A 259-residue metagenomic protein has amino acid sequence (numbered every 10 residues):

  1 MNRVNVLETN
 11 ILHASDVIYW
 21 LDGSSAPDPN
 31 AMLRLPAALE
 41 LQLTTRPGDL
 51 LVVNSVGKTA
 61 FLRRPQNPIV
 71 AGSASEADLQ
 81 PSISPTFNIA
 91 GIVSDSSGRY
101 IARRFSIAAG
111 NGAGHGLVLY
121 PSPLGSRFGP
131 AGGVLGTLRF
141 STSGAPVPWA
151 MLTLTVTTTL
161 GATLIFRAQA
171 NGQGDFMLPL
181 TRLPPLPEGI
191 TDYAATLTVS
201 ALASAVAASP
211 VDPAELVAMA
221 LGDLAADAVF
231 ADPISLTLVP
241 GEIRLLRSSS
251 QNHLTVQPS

Functional and structural regions predicted by a protein language model:
M1-P27, S106-G133, T137-P146, L238-S259: Beta-strand-rich domain onsets/edges
A26-R46, T142-L160: Short, ordered, surface-exposed loop/turn motifs in non-cytosolic proteins
A37, Q42-L43, L51-V53, I89-G91 (+1 more regions): Extended non-globular interaction regions in eukaryotic gene-expression and organellar proteins
E40-A74, L160-L180: Short, acidic Ser/Thr/Gly-rich low-complexity loop/linker segments typical of extracellular and cell-surface proteins
P81-D95, L186-A208: A short, solvent-exposed beta-strand micro-motif common in secreted/extracellular proteins
S96-N111, V206-A220: Edge beta-strands of extracellular beta-sandwich domains
L124-L202: Long, positively charged binding patches that form subdomain-scale interaction surfaces for polyanionic ligands
V211-S259: Hydrophilic extracytoplasmic domains
